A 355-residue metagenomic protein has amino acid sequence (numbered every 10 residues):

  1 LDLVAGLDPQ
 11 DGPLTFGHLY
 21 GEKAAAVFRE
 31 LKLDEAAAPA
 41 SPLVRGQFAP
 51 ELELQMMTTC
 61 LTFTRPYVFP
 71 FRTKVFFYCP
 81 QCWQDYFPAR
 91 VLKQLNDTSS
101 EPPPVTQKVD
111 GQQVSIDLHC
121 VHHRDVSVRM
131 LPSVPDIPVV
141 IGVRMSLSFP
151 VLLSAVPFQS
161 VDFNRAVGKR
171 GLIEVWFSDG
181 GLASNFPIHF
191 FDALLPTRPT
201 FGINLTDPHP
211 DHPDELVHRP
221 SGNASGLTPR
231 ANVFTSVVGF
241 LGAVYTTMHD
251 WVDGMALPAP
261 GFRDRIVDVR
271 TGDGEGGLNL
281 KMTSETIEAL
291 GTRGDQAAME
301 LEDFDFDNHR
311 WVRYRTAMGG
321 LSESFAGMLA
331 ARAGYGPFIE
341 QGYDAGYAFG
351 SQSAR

Functional and structural regions predicted by a protein language model:
L1-R355: Patatin-like phospholipase
